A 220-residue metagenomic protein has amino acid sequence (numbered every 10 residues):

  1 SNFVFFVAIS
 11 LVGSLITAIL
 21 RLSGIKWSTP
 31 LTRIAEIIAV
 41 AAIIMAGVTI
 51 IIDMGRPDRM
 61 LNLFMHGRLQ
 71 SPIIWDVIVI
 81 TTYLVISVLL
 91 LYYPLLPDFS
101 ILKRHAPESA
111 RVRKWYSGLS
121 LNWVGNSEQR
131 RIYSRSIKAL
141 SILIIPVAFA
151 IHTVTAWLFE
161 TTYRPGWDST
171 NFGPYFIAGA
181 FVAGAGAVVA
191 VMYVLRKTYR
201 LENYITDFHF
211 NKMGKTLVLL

Functional and structural regions predicted by a protein language model:
S1-D58: Membrane helical hairpin/interfacial module
R33-I52, R56-L90: A generic, well-ordered mixed alpha/beta core segment in the N-terminal half of proteins
M65, L69, I73-L220: Long, contiguous internal "core" modules enriched in hydrophobic/ aromatic residues
